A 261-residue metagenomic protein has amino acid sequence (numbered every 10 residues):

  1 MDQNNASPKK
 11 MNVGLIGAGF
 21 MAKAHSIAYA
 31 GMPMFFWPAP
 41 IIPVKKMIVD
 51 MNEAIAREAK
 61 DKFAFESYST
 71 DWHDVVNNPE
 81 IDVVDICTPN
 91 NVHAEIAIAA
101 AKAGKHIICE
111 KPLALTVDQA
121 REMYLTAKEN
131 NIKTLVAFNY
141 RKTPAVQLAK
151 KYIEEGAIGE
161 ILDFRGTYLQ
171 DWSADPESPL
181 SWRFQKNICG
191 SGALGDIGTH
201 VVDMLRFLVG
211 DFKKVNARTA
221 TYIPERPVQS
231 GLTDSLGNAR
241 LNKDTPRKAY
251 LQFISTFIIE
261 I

Functional and structural regions predicted by a protein language model:
M1-F63: N-terminal Rossmann-like dinucleotide-binding module
P43-K45, I81, I161, F212: Core-facing hydrophobic residues within beta-strands of well-ordered domains
A59-F65, E122-A127: Short, conserved SAM-binding/catalytic segment of Class I S-adenosyl-L-methionine-dependent methyltransferases
E66-W72: Conserved SAM-binding strand-loop segment of SAM-dependent methyltransferases
S69, I108, K133-L135, R165 (+1 more regions): Structural detector of well-ordered beta-strand residues that form the stable sheet scaffold of enzyme domains
D82-R141, G156: Beta-strand-loop-alpha-helix segment that lines the small-molecule cofactor/substrate pocket of alpha/beta enzymes
Y140-P246: Predominantly a Rossmann-like dinucleotide-binding segment in NAD(P)-dependent oxidoreductases
S255-I261: Active-site beta-strand termini and strand-to-loop segments that position acidic
